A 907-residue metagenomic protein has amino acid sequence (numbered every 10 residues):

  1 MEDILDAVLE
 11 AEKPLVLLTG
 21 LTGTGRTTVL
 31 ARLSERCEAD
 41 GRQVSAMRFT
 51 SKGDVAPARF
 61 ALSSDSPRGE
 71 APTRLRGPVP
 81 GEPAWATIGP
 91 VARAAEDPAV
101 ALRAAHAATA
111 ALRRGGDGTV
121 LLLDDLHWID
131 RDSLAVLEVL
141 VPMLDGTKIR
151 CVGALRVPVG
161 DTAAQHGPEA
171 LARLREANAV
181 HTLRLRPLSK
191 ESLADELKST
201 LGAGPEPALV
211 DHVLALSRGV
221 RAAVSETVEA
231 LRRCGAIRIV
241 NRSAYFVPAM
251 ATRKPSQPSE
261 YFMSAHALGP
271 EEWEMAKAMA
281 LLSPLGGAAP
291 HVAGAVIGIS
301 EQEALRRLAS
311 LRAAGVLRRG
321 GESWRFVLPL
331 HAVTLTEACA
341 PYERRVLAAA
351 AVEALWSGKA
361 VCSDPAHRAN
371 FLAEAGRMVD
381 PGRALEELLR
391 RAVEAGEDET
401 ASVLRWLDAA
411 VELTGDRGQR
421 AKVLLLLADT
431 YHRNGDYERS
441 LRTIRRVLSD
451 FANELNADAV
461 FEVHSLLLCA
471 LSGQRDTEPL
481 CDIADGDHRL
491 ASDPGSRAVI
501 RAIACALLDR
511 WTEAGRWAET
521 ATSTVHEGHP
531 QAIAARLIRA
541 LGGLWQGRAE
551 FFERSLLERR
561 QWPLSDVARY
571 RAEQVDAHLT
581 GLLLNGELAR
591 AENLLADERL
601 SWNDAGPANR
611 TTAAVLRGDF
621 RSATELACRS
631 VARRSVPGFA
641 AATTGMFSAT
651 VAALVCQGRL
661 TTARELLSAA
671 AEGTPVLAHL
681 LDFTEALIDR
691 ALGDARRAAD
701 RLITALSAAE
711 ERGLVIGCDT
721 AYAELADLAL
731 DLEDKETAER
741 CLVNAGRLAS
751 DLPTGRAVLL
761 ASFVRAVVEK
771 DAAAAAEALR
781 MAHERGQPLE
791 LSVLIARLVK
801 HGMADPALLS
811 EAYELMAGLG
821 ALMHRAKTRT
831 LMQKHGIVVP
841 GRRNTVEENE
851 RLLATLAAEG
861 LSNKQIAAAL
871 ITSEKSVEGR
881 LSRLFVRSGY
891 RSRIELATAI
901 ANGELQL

Functional and structural regions predicted by a protein language model:
M1-L5, A104, V846-N849: N-terminal pre-P-loop "Q-motif" helix
D6-E10, A92-A95, R150-V152, V157-R221 (+3 more regions): Helix-loop-helix "sensor" segment of P-loop NTPases
E12, A313, R318, T414 (+5 more regions): Helix-coil-helix junctions within alpha-helical repeat/solenoid scaffolds
L15, V29-L33, F60, F326 (+4 more regions): Extended alpha-helical scaffolding segments used for macromolecular assembly and cargo binding
T24, T28-G118, W128: Conserved phosphate-binding/catalytic loops and adjacent sensor/switch elements of nucleotide-binding enzymes, spanning
E35-E38, P78, A172-R175, P205-A208 (+9 more regions): Internal alpha-solenoid helical repeat scaffolds
L102, R113-A154: Conserved Walker B catalytic segment
E196, T200, G204-V379, R383-R390 (+1 more regions): Short secondary-structure boundary elements
